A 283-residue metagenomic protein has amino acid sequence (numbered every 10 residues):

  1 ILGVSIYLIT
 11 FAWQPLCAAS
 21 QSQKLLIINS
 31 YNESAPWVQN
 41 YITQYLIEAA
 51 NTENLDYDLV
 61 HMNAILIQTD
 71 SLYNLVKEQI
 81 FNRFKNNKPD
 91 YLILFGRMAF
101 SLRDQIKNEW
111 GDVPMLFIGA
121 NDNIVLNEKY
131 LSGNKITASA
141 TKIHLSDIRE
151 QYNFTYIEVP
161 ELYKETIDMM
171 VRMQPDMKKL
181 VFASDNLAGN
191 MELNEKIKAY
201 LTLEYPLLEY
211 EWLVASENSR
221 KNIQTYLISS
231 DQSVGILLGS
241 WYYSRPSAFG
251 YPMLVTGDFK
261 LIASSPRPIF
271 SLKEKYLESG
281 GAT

Functional and structural regions predicted by a protein language model:
L2-A12: Bacterial N-terminal signal peptides
G3, L16-T283: Short hydrophobic alpha-helices and adjacent helix-cap/hinge residues
